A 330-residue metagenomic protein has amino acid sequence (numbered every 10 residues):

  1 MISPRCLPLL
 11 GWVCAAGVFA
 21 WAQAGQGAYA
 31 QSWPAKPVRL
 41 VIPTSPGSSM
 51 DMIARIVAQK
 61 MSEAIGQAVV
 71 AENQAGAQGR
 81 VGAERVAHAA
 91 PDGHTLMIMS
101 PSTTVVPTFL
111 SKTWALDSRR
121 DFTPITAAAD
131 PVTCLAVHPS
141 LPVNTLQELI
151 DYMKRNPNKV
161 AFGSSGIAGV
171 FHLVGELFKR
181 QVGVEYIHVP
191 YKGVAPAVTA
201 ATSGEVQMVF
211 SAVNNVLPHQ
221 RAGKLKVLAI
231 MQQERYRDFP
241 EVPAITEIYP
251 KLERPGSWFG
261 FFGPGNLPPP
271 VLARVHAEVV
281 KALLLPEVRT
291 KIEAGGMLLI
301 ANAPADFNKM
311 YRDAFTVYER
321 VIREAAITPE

Functional and structural regions predicted by a protein language model:
M1-A35, Q147, E330: Short, low-complexity disordered leader/linker segments with a strong preference for bacterial N-terminal type II
G25-D121, N158-K159, G183-F210, H219 (+2 more regions): N-terminal (or domain-start) structured segment
A35-P37, R180-V184, R221, P269-E330: An extracytoplasmic/periplasmic, membrane-proximal ligand-sensing/linker region
V38, G47, A54, A71 (+13 more regions): Residue-level signal for nonpolar/aromatic packing positions in well-ordered secondary structure
S45-G47, P101-S102, H138-V143, S164-G169 (+4 more regions): Short coil/turn segments
M61, H88-H94, F109-P196, I245 (+2 more regions): Hinge/capping helix and adjacent helix->loop/strand transition within the periplasmic-binding protein
T103-T113, L177-Q181, M208-V242: A ligand-binding cleft/hinge motif common to bilobed small-molecule-binding domains
V216-L284, T316: C-terminal lobe and pocket-closing loops of periplasmic/extracytoplasmic Venus-flytrap solute-binding proteins
